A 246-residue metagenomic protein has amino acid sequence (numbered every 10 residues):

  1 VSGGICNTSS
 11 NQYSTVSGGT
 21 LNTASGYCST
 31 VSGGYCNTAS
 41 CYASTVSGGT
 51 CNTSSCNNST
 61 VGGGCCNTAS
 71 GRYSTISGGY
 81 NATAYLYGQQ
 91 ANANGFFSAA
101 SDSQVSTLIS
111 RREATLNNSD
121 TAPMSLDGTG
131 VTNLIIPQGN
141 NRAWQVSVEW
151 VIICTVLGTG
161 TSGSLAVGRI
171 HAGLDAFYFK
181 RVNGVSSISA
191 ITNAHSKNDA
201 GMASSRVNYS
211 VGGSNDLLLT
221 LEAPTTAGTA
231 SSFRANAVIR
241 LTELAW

Functional and structural regions predicted by a protein language model:
V1-S125, T132-L134, A237-L241: Periodic small-residue-enriched repeat registers in elongated scaffold domains
S98-W144, V151-I170, N183-S232, W246: Surface-exposed ligand/attachment interfaces on beta-rich extracellular proteins
R169-F179: Short beta-strand elements
